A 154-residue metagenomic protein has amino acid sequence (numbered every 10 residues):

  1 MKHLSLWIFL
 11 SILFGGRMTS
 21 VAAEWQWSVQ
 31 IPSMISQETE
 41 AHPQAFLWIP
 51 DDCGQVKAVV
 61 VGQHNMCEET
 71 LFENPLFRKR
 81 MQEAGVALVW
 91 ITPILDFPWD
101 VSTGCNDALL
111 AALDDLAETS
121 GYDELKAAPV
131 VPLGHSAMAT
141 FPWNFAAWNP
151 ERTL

Functional and structural regions predicted by a protein language model:
M1-L4: Positively charged n-region of N-terminal signal peptides that target proteins for export
W7-G16: Bacterial N-terminal signal peptides
M18-V59, V130-F145, N149: A domain-start/cap signature at the N-terminus of enzymes
F46-I49, N74-L76, E118-S120, W143: A generic local structural motif
D51-G54, D100-T140, A147-R152: Gly/Ser-rich "nucleophile elbow"/oxyanion-hole loop immediately N-terminal to the catalytic nucleophile in hydrolases
C53-K57, G62-W99: Short substrate-entry loop that stabilizes the transition state in hydrolases
R78-E83, F145-R152: Short, surface-exposed basic-aromatic patches at helix termini and helix-loop junctions that form
